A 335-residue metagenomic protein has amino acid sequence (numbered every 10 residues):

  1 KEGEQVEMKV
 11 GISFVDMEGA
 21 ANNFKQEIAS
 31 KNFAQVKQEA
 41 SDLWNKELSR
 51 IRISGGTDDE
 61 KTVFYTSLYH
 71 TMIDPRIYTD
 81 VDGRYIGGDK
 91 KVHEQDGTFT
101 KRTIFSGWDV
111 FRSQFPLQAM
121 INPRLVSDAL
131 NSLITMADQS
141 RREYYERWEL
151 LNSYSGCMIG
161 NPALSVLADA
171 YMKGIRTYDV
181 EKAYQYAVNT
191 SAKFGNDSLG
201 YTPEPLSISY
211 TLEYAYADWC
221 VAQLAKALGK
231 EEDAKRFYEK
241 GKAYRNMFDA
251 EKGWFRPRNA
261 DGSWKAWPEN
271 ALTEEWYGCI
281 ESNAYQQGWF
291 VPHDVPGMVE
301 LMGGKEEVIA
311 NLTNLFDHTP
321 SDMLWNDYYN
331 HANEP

Functional and structural regions predicted by a protein language model:
K1-K101, T135, R142-E143, E181: Acidic/polar, glycine-enriched structural segments that form the non-catalytic walls/loops of the carbohydrate-binding
Q5, V15-A20, S49-T57, I73-V81 (+9 more regions): Intrinsically disordered or highly flexible coil/loop and linker segments, enriched in small and charged/polar residues
A21-Q26, A34-N45, S49, Y65 (+8 more regions): Generic detector of well-ordered alpha-helical segments enriched in charged/polar residues, highlighting helical
W44, Y69, W108, R147-E149 (+1 more regions): Tryptophan-centered motif/residue detector
G56-V81, L117-M136, Y154-Q185, R245: Carboxylate/His-rich catalytic cores and anion/metal-binding grooves
D80, R84-I86, D128-T135, E143-L150 (+1 more regions): Short, glycine/acidic-rich hinge or "gate" loops at secondary-structure transitions that mediate conformational
D89-K91, G97-G107, F111-R112, Q118 (+2 more regions): Long, structured ligand/cofactor-binding scaffold of large enzymes
G97-F115, M120-N122, G160, L164 (+2 more regions): Active-site core of glycosidic bond-cleaving carbohydrate-active enzymes
